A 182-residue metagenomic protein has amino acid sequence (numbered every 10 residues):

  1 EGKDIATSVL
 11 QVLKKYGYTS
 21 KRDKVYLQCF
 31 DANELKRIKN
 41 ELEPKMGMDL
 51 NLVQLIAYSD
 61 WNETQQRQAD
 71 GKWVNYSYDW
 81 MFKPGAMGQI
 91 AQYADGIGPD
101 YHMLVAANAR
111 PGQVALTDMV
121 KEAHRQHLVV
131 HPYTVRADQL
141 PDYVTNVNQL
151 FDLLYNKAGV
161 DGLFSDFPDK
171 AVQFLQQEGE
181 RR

Functional and structural regions predicted by a protein language model:
E1-R182: Catalytic cores of phosphodiester-bond hydrolases, prominently lipid phosphodiesterases
